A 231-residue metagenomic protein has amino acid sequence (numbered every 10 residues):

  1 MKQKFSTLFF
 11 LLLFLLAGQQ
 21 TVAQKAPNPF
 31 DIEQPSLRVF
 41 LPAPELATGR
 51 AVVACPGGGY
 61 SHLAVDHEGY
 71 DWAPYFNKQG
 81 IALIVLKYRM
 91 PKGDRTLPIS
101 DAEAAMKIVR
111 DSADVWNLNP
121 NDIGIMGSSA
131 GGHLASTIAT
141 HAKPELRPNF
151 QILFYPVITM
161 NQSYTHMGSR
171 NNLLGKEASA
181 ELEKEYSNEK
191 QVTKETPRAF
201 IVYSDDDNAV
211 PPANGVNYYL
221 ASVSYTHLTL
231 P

Functional and structural regions predicted by a protein language model:
G49-G57: Short beta-strand element of the alpha/beta-hydrolase
D66-I84: Short amphipathic alpha-helix adjacent to the substrate-entry channel of hydrolases
D94-D114: Alpha/beta-hydrolase active-site loop
K107-T165: Primarily recognizes the serine-hydrolase "nucleophile elbow" in alpha/beta-hydrolase and SGNH/GDSL folds
V157-Q191: Mobile cap/lid helix-loop segments that gate and shape the active-site cleft of serine hydrolases
I201-Y203: Short beta-strand/loop motif that positions the catalytic acidic residue of the alpha/beta-hydrolase fold
A209-N214: Conserved alpha/beta-hydrolase "acid-adjacent" motif
T226-P231: Conserved small/polar residues in nucleotide/adenosyl-binding loops
